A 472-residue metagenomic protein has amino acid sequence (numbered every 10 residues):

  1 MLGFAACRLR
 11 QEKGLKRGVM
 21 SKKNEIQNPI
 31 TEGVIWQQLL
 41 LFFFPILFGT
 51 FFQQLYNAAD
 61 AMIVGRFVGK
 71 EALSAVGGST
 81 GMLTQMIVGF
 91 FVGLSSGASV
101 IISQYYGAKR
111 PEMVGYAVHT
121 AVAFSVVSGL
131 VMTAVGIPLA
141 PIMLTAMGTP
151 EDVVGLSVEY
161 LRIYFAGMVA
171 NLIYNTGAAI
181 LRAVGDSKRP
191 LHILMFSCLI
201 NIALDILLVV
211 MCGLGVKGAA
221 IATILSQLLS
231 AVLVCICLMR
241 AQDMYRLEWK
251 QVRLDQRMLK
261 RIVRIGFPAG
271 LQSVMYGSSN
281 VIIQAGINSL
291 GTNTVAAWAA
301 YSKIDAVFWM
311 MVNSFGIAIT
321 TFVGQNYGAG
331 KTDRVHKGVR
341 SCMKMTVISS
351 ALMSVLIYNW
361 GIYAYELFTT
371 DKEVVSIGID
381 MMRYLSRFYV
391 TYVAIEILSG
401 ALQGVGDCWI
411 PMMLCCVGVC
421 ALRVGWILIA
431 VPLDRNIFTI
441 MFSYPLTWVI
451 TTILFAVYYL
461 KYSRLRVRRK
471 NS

Functional and structural regions predicted by a protein language model:
L2-F43, I102-G167, M211-F267, V323-F388 (+1 more regions): Short alpha-helical transmembrane segments in multi-pass integral membrane proteins
E32, W36-L55, A59, L83-F90 (+7 more regions): Residue-level signal for short hydrophobic patches within transmembrane helices of multi-pass membrane transporters
L40, F44, L55-Y56, L94 (+15 more regions): Residue-level signal for transmembrane alpha-helical positions in Major Facilitator Superfamily
L41-D60, I163, Y174, S197 (+5 more regions): Transmembrane helical elements of multi-pass membrane transporters/channels
I46, T50, M62, V100 (+15 more regions): Transmembrane alpha-helix boundary and packing residues in multipass membrane permease domains and related
F51, L55-S74, L144-E151, L207-L214 (+4 more regions): Helix-terminus/linker motif at the lipid-water interface of multi-pass membrane proteins
L73-A134, N171-P190, A297-G361, Y392-C415 (+1 more regions): Small-residue-rich hydrophobic transmembrane alpha-helices
S95, I163-R182, I193-C198, A219-V234 (+4 more regions): Short runs within selected transmembrane alpha-helices of multi-pass transporters and secretion channels
